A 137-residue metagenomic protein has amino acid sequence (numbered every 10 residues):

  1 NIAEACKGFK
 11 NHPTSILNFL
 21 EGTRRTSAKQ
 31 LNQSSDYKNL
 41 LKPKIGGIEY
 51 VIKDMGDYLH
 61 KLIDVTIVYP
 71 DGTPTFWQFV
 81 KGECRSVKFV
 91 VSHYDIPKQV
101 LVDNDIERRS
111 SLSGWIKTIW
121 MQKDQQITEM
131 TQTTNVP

Functional and structural regions predicted by a protein language model:
N1-K7: A Trp-anchored, charged/polar loop motif used as the substrate-binding/catalytic surface of acyl/ester-handling
K10-D103: A cross-family acyltransferase "interaction/gating" segment
V102-P137: Accessory terminal regions of nucleic-acid processing enzymes
